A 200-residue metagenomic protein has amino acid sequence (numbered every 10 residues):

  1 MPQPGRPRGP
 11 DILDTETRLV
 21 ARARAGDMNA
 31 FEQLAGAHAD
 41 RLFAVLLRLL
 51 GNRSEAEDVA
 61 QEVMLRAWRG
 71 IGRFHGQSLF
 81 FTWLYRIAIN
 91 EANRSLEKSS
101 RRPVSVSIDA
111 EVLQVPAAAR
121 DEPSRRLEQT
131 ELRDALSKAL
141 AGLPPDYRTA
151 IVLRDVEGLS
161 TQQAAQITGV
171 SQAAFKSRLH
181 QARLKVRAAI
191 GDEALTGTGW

Functional and structural regions predicted by a protein language model:
M1-I12, R22, S99, P103-S107 (+5 more regions): C-terminal edge and immediately downstream basic/flexible tail or linker adjoining helix-turn-helix-like DNA-binding
P4-P10, R24-Q33, F43-E62, Q172 (+1 more regions): Short, charged helix-capping/linker segments at alpha-helix termini
R24-A25, G51-N52, E62-L79, E97-S100: Sigma70-family region 2
A35-R53, G70, L140, D192: Amphipathic, Lys/Arg- and hydrophobic-enriched alpha-helical face
H38, R178-Q181, K185: Residues within the DNA-recognition helix of helix-turn-helix
L42, L46, I71, L84 (+1 more regions): Hydrophobic-face residues of short alpha-helical interaction/recognition segments
D58-L65, S78-N90: Structural recognition of an alpha-helix C-terminal capping motif at a helix-to-coil junction
K138-T149, L153-A174, A188: Helix-turn-helix DNA-binding module
